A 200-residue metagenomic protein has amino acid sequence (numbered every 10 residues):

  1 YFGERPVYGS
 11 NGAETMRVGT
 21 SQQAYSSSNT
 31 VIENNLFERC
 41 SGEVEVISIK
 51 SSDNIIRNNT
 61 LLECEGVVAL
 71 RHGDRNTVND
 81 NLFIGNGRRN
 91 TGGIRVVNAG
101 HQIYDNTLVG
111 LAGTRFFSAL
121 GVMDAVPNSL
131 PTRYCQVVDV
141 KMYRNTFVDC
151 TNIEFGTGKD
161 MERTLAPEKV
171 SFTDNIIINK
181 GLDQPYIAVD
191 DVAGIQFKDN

Functional and structural regions predicted by a protein language model:
Y1-D199: Glycine- and acidic/polar-rich repeat regions and solenoidal domains
